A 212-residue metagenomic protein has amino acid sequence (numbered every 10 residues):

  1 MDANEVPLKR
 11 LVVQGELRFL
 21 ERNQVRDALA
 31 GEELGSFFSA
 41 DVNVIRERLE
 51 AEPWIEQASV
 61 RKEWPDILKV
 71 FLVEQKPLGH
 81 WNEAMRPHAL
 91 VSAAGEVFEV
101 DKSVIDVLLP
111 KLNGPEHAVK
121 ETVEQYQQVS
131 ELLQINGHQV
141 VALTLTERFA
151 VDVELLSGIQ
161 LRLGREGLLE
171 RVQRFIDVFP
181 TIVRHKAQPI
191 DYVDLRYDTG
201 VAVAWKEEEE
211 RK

Functional and structural regions predicted by a protein language model:
D2-A93, V97-S103: Terminal hydrophobic membrane-targeting helix
V6-L8, L20, A40, P53 (+9 more regions): Extracytoplasmic
V13, G31-G35, K111-V119, I159-E166: Second-shell loop/turn segments in exported
G15-L17, L72-K76, G114, L155-S157 (+3 more regions): Flexible glycine-/small-residue-rich
R22, R26-L29, V42, R46 (+5 more regions): Extracytoplasmic/secreted envelope proteins and their assembly/folding machinery, especially bacterial periplasmic
L68-R148, L156, Q160: Extracytoplasmic segments of membrane-associated envelope/inner-membrane machinery
D152-V153, A202: Short, surface-exposed beta-strand/loop micro-motifs that present aromatic residues
R165-K212: Extracytoplasmic/luminal low-complexity segments enriched in Pro/Gly and acidic/polar residues that act as flexible
